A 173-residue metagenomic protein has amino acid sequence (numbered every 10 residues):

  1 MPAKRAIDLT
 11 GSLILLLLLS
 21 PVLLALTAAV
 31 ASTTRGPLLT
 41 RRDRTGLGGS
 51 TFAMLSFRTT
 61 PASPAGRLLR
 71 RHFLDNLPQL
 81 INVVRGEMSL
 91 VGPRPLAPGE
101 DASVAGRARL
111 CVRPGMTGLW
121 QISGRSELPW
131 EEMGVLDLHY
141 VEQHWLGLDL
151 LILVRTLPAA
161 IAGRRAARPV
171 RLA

Functional and structural regions predicted by a protein language model:
M1-P61, I152-A173: A hydrophobic, helix-centered structural microdomain
P2, L9, R109-A173: C-terminal terminal-structure detector
A3, L19, R70-L74, Q143-G147: Short, solvent-exposed loop/helix junctions and linker helices that flank or host conserved functional motifs
G11, R35, G48, R85 (+4 more regions): Short glycine-rich loop/turn motifs that provide flexible caps or phosphate-binding loops at active sites
A28, E100-A102, E131: Short glycine-/acidic-enriched loop or helix-start segments at secondary-structure transitions that form or flank
G36-R71, T117-L136: Short, glycine-rich, amphipathic interfacial segments at transmembrane boundaries or analogous
G49, P64, Q79, W145 (+1 more regions): Amphipathic alpha-helical recognition patches that constitute DNA-binding helices
T60-M116, L153-T156: A short, structured surface patch at a secondary-structure boundary
